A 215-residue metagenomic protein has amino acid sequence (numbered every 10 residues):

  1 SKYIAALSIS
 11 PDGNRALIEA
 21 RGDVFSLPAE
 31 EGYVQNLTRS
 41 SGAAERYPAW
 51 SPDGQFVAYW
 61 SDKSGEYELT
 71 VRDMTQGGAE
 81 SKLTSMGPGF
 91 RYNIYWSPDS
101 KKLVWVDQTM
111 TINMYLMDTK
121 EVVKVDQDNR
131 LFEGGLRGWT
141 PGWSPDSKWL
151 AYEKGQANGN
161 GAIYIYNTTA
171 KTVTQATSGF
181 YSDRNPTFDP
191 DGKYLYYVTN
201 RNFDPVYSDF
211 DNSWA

Functional and structural regions predicted by a protein language model:
S1, G155, V198-A215: Short, conserved, GDST-rich strand-edge loop motifs in beta-rich repeat architectures
S1-Y3, P28-R46, S61, R72-Y92 (+5 more regions): Multi-bladed beta-propeller domains
I9-D12, S51-D53, W96-D99: Loop/turn segments within WD40 beta-propeller blades
A16, G54-V57, S100-L103, S147-L150 (+1 more regions): Hydrophobic beta-strand positions that form the internal "hydrophobic ladder" of WD40/Gbeta-like beta-propeller blades
F25, G65-T70, T111-M114, G159-I163 (+1 more regions): Structural motif
